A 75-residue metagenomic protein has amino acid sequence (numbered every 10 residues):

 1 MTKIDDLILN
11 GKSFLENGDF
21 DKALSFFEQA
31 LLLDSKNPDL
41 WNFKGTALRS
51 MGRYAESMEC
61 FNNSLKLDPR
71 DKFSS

Functional and structural regions predicted by a protein language model:
I4-D5, P38-D39, K72-F73: Helix-start (N-cap) detector for alpha-helical repeat units in TPR-like alpha-solenoids, especially tetratricopeptide
E16-N17, S50-M51: Register position in tetratricopeptide repeats
